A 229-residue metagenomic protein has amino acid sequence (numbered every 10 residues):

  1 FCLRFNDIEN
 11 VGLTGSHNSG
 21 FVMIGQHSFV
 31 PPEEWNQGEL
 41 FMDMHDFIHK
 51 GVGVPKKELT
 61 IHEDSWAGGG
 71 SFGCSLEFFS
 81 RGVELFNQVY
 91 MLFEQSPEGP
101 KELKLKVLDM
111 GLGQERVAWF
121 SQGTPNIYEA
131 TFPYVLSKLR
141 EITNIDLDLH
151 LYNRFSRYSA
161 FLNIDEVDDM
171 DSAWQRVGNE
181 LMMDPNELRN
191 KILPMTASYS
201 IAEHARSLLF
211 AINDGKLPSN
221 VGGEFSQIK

Functional and structural regions predicted by a protein language model:
F1-S226: Structured aminoacyl-transfer and RNA-binding surfaces used for tRNA recognition/handling in the translation apparatus
